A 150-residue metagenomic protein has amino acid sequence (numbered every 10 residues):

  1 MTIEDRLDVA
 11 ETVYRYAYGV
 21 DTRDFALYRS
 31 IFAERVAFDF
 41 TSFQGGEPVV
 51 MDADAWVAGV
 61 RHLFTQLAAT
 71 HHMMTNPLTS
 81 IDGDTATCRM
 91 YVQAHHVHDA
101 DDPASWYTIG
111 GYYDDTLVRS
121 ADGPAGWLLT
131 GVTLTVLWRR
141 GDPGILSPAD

Functional and structural regions predicted by a protein language model:
M1-E34: Short, low-complexity N-terminal intrinsically disordered segments enriched in polar/charged residues
E4, P48-M51, S105: A structural signal for alpha-helical segments
D5, D21-D24, D39, D115 (+1 more regions): Acidic side chains
V13, S42, T133: Short, histidine-centered active-site or binding-site loop motifs used for metal coordination, general acid-base
F25-Q93: A solvent-exposed, acidic/Ser-Thr-rich amphipathic alpha-helical stretch
T65-D150: A beta-strand edge to alpha-helix "cap/lid" segment located at domain peripheries
